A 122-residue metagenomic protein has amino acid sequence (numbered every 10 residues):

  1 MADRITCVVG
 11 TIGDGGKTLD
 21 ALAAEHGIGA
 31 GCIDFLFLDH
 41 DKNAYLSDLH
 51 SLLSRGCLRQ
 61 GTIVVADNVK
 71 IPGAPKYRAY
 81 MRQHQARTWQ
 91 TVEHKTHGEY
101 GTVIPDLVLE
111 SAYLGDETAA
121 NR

Functional and structural regions predicted by a protein language model:
M1-C32, F37, N43: S-adenosyl-L-methionine
K42-R122: C-terminal substrate-binding/active-site "lid" region of AdoMet-derived donor-dependent transferases
